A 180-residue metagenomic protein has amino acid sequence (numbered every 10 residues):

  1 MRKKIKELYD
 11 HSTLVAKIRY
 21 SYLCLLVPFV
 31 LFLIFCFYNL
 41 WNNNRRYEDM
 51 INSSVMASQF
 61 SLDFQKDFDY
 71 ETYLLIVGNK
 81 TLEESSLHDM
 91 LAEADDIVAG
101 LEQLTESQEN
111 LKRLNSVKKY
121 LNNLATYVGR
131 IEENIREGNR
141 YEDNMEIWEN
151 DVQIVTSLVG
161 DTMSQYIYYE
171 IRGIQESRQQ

Functional and structural regions predicted by a protein language model:
M1-S12: N-terminal sensory and localization modules of signal-transduction and trafficking proteins
H11-V15, R19, L23, R140 (+1 more regions): Hydrophobic, aromatic-rich alpha-helical transmembrane segments and their membrane-interface anchor motifs
L14, I18-Y70, S107-Y120, S177-Q180: Amphipathic alpha-helical segments and their boundaries
C36-N39, N43, K66-Y70, L74 (+6 more regions): Amphipathic, well-ordered alpha-helical segments in soluble domains
E48-S58, L62, A92, Q153 (+4 more regions): N-terminal, intrinsically disordered, polar/charged segments of Gram-positive cell-envelope systems that serve as
M50-S54, Y73-E84: Short juxtamembrane and helix-loop transition motifs at transmembrane-helix boundaries in membrane proteins
G78-T105: Alpha-helical segments in soluble extracytoplasmic regions
K80, S107-I167, G173, R178: Polar/charged, Q/E/K-enriched amphipathic alpha-helical segments with strong coiled-coil propensity that act as
